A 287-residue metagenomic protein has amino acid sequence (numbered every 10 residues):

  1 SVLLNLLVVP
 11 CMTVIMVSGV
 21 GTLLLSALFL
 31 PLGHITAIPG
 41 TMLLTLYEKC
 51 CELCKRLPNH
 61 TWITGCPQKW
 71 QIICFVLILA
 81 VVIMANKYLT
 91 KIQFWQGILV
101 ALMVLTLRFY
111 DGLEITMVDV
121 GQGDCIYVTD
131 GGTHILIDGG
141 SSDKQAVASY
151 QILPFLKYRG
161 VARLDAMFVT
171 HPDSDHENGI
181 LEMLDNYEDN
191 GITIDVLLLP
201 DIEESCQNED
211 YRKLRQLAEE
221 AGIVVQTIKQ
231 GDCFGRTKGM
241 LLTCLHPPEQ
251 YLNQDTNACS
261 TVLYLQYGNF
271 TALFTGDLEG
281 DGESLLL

Functional and structural regions predicted by a protein language model:
N5, M12, M16, L24-L287: Non-globular, low-confidence helical/coil segments that flank catalytic cores
